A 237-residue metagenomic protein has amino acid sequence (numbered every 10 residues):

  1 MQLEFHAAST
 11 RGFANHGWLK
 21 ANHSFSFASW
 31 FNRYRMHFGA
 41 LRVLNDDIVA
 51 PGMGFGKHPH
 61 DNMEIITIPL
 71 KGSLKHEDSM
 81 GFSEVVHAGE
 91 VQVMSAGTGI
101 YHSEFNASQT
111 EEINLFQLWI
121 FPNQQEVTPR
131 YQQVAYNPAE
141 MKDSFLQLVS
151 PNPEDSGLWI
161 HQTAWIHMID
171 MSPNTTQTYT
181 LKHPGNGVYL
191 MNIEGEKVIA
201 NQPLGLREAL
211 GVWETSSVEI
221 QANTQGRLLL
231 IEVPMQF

Functional and structural regions predicted by a protein language model:
M1-F237: Jelly-roll (double-stranded beta-helix
